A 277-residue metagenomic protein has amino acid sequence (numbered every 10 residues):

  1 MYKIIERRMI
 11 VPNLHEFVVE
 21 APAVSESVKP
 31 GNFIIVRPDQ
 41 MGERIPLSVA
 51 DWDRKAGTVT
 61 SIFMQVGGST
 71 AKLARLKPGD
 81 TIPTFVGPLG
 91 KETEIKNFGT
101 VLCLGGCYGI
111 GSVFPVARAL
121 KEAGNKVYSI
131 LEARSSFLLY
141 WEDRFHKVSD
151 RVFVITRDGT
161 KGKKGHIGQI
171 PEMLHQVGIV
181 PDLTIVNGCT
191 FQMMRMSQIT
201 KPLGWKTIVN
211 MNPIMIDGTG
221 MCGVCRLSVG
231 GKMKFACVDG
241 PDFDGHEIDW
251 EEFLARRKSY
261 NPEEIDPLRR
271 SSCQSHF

Functional and structural regions predicted by a protein language model:
M1-D80: Ferredoxin-reductase
A23, Q40, R134-S135, P213-M215 (+1 more regions): Glycine-rich beta-alpha junction loops
V36, T84-F85, L227: A generic structural signal for residues embedded in beta-strands
D39, G87-P88, G230: Short, surface-exposed secondary-structure boundary micro-motifs
G42-D51, L89-G99, C237: Short, Lys/Arg- and Gly-enriched loop/turn segments at beta-strand edges
G68-I216: FNR/FR-type flavoprotein reductase catalytic core
S112, N212-D242, S271-F277: Local cysteine-cluster metal-coordination motifs and their immediate loop/turn environment, predominantly Fe-S cluster
F235-D239, F243-F277: Short Fe-S-cluster ligation motifs
